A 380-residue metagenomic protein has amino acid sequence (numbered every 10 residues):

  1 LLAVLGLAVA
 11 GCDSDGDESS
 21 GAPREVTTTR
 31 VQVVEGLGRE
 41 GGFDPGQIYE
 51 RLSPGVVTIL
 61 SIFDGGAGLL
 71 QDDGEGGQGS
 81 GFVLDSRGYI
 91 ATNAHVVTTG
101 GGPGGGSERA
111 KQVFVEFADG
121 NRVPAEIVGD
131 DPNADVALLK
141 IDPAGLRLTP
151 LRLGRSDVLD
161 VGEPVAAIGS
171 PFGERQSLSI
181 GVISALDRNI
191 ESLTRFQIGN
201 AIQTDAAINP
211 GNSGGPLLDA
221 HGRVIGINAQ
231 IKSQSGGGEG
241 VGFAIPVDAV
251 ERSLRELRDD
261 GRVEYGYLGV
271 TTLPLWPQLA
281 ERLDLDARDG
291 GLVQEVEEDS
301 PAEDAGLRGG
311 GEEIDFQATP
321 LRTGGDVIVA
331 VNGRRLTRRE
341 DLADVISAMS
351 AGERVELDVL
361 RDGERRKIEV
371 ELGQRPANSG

Functional and structural regions predicted by a protein language model:
L1-V4: Sec-dependent N-terminal signal peptides
A8-G11: C-terminal motif of bacterial Sec signal peptides marking the signal peptidase cleavage site
D13-D289, Q294-E298, F316-Q317, R339 (+5 more regions): Serine-dependent protease modules
I90-A94, D304-R339: Conserved PDZ fold ligand-binding element
E297-S300, V329: Nucleotide-binding motor/catalytic cores of P-loop/tubulin-like NTPases across gene-expression machines
